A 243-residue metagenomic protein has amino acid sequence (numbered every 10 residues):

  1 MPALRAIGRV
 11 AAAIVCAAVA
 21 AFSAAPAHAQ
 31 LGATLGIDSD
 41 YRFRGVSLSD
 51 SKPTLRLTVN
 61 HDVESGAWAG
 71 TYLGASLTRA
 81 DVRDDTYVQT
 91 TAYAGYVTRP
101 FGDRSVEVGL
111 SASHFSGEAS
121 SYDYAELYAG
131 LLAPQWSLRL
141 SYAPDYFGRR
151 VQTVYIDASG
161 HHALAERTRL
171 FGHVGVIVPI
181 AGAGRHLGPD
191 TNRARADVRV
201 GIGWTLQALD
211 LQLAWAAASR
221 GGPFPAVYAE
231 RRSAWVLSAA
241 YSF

Functional and structural regions predicted by a protein language model:
M1-Q30, F243: Cleavable N-terminal export/targeting peptides
A29-R79: Short glycine/proline- and aromatic-enriched beta-strand/turn motifs that initiate or cap beta-hairpins
L31-A33, S65-T71, F101-V108, Q135-L140 (+2 more regions): Repeated loop/turn-to-beta-strand initiation elements of outer-membrane beta-barrel proteins
G45-K52, S76-V88, H114-D123, D145-V154 (+2 more regions): Solvent-exposed loop/turn segments connecting transmembrane beta-strands in outer-membrane beta-barrel proteins
P53-V59, T90-A92, V106, A125-A129 (+4 more regions): Hydrophobic, lipid-facing positions within transmembrane beta-strands of outer-membrane proteins
H61-S65, Y96-R99, A112, L131-A133 (+5 more regions): Residue-level signature of outer-membrane beta-barrel architecture
Y122-D190: Detector for outer-membrane/organellar transmembrane beta-barrel domains, recognizing the amphipathic beta-strand
P134, V200-L209, W215, A229-F243: Outer-membrane beta-barrel "beta-signal"
